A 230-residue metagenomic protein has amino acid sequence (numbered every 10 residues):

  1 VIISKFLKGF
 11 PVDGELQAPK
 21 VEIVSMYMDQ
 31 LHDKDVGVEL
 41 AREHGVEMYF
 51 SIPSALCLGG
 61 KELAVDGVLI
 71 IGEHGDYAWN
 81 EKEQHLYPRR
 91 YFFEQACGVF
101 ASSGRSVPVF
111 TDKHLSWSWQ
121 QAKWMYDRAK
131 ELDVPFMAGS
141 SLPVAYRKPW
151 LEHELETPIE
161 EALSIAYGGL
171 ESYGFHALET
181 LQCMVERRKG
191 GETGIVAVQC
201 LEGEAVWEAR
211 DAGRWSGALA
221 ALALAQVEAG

Functional and structural regions predicted by a protein language model:
V1-P108, W124, K130-E131, R188 (+2 more regions): N-terminal glycine-/serine-/threonine-rich beta1-alpha1-beta2 phosphate-ribose binding loop of Rossmann-like
E94, S103-V185: A contiguous active-site-proximal alpha/beta segment in oxidoreductase catalytic domains
